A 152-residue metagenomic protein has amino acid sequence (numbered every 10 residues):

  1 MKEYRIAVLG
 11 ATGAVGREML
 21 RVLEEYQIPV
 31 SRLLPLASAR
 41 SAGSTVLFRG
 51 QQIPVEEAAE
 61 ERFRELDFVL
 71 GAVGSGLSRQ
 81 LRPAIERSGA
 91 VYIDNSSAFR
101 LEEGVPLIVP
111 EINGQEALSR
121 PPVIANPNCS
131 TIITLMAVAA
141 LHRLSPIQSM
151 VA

Functional and structural regions predicted by a protein language model:
M1-V151: N-terminal Rossmann-like NAD(P) cofactor-binding subdomain of oxidoreductases, focused on the glycine-rich
